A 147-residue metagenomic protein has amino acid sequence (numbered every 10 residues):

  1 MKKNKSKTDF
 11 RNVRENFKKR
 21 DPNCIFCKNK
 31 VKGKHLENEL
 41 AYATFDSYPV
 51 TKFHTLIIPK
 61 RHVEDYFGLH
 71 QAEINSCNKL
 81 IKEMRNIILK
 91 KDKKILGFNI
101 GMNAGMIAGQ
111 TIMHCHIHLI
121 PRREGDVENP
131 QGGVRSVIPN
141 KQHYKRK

Functional and structural regions predicted by a protein language model:
M1-K147: HIT superfamily nucleotide-processing domains
